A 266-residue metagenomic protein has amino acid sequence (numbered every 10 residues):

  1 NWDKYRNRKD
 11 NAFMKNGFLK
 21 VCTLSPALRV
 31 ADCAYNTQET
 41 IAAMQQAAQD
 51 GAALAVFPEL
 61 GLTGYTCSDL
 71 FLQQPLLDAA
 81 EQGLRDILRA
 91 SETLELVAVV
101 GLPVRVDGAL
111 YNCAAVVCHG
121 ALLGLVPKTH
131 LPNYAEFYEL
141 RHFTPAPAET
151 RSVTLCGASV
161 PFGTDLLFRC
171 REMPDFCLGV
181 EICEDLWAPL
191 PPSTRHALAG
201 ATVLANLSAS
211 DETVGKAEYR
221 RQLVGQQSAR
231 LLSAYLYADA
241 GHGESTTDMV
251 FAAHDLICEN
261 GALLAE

Functional and structural regions predicted by a protein language model:
D3-E266: Enzyme catalytic cores with a strong preference for nitrogen-chemistry domains
